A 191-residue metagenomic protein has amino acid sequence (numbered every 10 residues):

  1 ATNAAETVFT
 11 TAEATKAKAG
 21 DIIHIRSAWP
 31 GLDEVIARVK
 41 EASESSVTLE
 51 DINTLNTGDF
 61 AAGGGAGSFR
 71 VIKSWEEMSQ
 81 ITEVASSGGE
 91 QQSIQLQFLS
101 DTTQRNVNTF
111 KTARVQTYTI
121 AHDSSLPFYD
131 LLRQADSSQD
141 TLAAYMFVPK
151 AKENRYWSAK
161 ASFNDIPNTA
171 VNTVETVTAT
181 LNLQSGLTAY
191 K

Functional and structural regions predicted by a protein language model:
A1-A4, A12-T15, W29-R105: Small/polar beta-strand repeat architecture
A12-P30, S137-A143: Short coil-to-beta transition motif at edge beta-strands of beta-rich domains
I22, E34-R38, S46, N154-K160 (+1 more regions): Well-ordered beta-strand positions in beta-sheet-rich domains
R26, F128-S158: Short, acidic/charged, Gly/Pro-enriched secondary-structure junctions
G63-G64, T112, S138-D140: Extracellular repetitive beta-rich solenoid segments
Q104-F110, L132-S137, V148-K150, P167-E175: Exposed beta-sheet edge/beta-hairpin loop segments within beta-rich domains
R105-L126, T173-T188: Oligomerization/assembly interface segments of phage tail-like spikes and tubes
M146-K191: Short beta-strand and beta-hairpin "edge-sheet" elements
